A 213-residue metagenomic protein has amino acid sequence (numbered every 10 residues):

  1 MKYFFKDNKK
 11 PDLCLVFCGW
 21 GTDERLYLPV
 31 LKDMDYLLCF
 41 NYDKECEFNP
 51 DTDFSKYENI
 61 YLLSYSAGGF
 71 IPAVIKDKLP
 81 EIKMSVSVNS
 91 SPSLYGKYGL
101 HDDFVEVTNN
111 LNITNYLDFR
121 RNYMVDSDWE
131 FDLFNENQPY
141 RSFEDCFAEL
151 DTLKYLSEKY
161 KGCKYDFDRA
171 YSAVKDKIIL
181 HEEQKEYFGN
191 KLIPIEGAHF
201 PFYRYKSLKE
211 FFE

Functional and structural regions predicted by a protein language model:
M1-Y57, P92, D103-F104: Active-site catalytic motif of lipid deacylating hydrolases and related acyltransferases
L63-A73: Gly/Ala-rich beta-loop-alpha elbow adjacent to hydrolase catalytic centers
P80-N112, C146-S157, K209: Flexible "cap/lid" loop of the alpha/beta hydrolase fold
T114-K154: Conserved alpha/beta-hydrolase catalytic His-Asp/Glu region
A170-S172, D176: Short beta-strand/loop motif that positions the catalytic acidic residue of the alpha/beta-hydrolase fold
I195-F212: Catalytic histidine-centered segment of alpha/beta-hydrolase-like enzymes
